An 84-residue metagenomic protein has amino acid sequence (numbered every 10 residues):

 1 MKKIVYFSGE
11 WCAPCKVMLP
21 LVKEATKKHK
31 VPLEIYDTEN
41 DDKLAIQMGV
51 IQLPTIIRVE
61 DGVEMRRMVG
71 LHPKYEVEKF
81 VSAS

Functional and structural regions predicted by a protein language model:
M1-A25: Local sequence-structure signature of Cys/Sec-based thiol-disulfide redox active-site neighborhoods
Y6-F7, T26, K30-K43: Thiol-based oxidoreductase modules, predominantly thioredoxin-like and allied folds used for disulfide exchange
A13, N40-K43, Y75: Short alpha-helical
K23, K27, V31, D61-E64: A structural signal for the main folded, soluble domain(s) of proteins
T38, V50, G70: Conserved strand-loop elements at the edges of beta-sheets that form or border functional pockets
M48-I57: Structural micro-motif
R58-S84: Non-catalytic, surface beta->alpha helical segment in thiol-disulfide oxidoreductase systems
